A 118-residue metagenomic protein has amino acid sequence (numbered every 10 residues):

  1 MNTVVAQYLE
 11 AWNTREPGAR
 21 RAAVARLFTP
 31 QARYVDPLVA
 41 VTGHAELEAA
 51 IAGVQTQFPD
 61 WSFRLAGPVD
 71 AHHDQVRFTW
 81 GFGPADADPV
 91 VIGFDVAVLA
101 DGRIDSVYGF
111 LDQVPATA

Functional and structural regions predicted by a protein language model:
M1-A118: C-terminal and inter-domain tail/linker signature
